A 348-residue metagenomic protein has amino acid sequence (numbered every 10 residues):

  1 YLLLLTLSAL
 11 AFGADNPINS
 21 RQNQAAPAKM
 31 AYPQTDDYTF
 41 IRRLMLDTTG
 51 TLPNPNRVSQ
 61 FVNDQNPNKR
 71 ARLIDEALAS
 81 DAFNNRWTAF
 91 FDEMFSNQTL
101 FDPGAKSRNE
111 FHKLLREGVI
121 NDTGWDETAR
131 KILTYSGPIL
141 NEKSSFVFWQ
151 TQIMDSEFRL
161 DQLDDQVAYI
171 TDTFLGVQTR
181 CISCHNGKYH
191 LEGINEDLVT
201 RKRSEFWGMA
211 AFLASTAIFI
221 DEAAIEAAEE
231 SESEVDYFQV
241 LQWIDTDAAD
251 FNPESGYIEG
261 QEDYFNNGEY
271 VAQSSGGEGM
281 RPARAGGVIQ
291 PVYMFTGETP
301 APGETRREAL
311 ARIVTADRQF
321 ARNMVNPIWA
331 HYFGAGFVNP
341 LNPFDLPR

Functional and structural regions predicted by a protein language model:
Y1-L4: Sec-dependent signal peptide recognition, specifically the positively charged N-region followed immediately by
T6-S8: N-terminal signal peptide c-region/cleavage motif recognized by signal peptidases
L10-D15, P27, Q273, R284-G286: Intrinsic disorder/low-complexity segments
A14-L241, A321-R348: Short, structured secondary-structure elements that scaffold catalytic or ligand/cofactor-binding regions
K188-D317, F344-P347: Primarily the internal scaffold of c-type cytochrome electron-transfer domains, especially repeated/multiheme c-type
